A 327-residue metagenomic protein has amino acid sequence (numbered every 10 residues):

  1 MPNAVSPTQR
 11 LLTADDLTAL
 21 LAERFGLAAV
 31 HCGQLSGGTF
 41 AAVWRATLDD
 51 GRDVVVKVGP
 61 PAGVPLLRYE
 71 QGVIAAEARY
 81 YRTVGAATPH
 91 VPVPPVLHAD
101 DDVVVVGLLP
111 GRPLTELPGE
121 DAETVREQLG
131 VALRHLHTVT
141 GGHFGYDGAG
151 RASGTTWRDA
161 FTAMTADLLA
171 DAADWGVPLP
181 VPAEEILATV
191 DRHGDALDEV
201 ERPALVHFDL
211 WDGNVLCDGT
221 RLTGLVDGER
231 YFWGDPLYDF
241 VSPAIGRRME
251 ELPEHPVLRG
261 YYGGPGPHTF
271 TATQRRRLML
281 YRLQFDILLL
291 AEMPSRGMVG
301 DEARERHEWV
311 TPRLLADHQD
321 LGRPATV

Functional and structural regions predicted by a protein language model:
V5-Q9, A62-G72, V299-E305: Short, flexible/disordered intra-domain loops and linkers
V5-S6, D174, R259, G263 (+1 more regions): ATP/Mg2+ or Mg2+-diphosphate-binding catalytic cores that bind nucleotide phosphates or diphosphates via glycine-rich
L12-A28, P110, A122, R134-F208 (+2 more regions): An alpha-helical support segment within catalytic cores of ATP-dependent transferases
G33-T162, D167, D174: ATP-binding pocket architecture of kinase catalytic cores
S36, F40-T47, V55-V56, V96 (+2 more regions): Active-site acidic catalytic loop and adjacent metal/ATP-binding pocket of ATP-dependent phosphoryl transfer enzymes
V55-V58, P95-H98, G145-G148, L205-F208 (+4 more regions): Short beta-strand segments
L237-T269, R282-V299, V310: Active-site activation/catalytic loop segments of kinase-like enzymes and analogous catalytic loops in related
T273-Y281: Alpha-helical scaffolds flanking conserved acidic
